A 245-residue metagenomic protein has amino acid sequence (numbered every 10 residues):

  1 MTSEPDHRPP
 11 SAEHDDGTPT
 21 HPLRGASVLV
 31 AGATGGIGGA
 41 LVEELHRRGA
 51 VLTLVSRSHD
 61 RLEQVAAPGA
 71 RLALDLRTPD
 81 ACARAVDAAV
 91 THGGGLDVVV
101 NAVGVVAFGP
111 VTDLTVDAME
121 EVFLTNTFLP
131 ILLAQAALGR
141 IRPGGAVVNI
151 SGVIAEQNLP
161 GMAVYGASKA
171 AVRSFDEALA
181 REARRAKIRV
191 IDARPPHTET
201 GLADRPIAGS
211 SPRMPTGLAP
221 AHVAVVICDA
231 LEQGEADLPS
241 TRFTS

Functional and structural regions predicted by a protein language model:
S27, T34-G35: Conserved glycine-rich cofactor-binding loop
R48-Q64: Conserved glycine-rich Rossmann-like NAD(P)H-binding loop of the short-chain dehydrogenase/reductase
A102-A107: Conserved NAD(P)H cofactor-binding loop of Rossmann-fold oxidoreductase domains
P110-V111, A118-E120: Substrate-binding pocket helix/loop in short-chain dehydrogenase/reductase
A134, S168: Active-site helix of classical SDR
G152: Residue(s) in the substrate-gating loop at a strand-loop-helix junction that position the organic substrate next
D192-A193, A208-S245: C-terminal helical subdomain
